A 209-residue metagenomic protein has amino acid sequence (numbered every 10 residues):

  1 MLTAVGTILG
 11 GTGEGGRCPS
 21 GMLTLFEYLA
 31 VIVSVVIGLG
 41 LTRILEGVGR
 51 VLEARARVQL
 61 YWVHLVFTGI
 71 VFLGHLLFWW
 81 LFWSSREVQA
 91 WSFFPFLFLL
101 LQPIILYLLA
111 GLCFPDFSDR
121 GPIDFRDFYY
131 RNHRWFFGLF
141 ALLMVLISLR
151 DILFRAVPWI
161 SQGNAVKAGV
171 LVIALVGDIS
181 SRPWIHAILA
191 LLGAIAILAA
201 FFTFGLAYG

Functional and structural regions predicted by a protein language model:
G16-G40: Hydrophobic transmembrane alpha-helical segments in integral membrane proteins
F26-S34, Q89-L106: Alpha-helical transmembrane segments
R50-V63, R86-W91, D119-Y129, I179-I188: Membrane-interface helix-boundary motifs at transmembrane edges
W62-S85: A generic, lipid-embedded transmembrane alpha helix
V66, H186-L198: Central hydrophobic cores of alpha-helical transmembrane segments in multi-pass integral membrane proteins
F98-K167: Membrane-proximal helix-loop-helix units in multi-pass membrane proteins
A199-G209: Juxtamembrane boundary at the C-terminal end of a transmembrane helix
